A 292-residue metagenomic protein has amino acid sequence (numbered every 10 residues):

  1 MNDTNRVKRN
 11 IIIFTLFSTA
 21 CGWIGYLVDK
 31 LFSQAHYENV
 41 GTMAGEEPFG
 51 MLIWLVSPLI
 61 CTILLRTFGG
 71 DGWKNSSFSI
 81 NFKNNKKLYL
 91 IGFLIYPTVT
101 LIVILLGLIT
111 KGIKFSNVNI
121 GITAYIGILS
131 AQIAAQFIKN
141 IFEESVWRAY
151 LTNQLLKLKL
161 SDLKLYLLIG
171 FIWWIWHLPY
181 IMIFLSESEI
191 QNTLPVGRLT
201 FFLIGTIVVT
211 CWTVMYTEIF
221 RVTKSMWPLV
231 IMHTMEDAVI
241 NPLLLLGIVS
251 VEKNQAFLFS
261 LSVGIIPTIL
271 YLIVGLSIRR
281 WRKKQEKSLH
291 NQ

Functional and structural regions predicted by a protein language model:
N2-L16, M43-W54, D71-I102, F115-G127 (+1 more regions): Interfacial transmembrane-helix boundary/kink motif in multi-pass membrane proteins
S18-F68, K86-I95, K114-A135, F257-Y271: Alpha-helical transmembrane segments in multi-pass membrane proteins
T19-L27, P97-I104, F171-Y180, T234-L246: Aromatic-anchored segments of alpha-helical transmembrane domains
I24-L27, L31, Q191-N254: Functionally important transmembrane alpha-helices
I104, L108, E143-E144, L167-E187: Transmembrane alpha-helix/helix-exit interface in multi-pass inner-membrane proteins
F142-I175, R221-S225: Membrane-interface helix/loop boundary segments of multi-pass membrane proteins
L151, I181-R198: Membrane-interface interhelical connector segments
V222-M226, M232-Q292: C-terminal membrane module of polytopic membrane proteins
